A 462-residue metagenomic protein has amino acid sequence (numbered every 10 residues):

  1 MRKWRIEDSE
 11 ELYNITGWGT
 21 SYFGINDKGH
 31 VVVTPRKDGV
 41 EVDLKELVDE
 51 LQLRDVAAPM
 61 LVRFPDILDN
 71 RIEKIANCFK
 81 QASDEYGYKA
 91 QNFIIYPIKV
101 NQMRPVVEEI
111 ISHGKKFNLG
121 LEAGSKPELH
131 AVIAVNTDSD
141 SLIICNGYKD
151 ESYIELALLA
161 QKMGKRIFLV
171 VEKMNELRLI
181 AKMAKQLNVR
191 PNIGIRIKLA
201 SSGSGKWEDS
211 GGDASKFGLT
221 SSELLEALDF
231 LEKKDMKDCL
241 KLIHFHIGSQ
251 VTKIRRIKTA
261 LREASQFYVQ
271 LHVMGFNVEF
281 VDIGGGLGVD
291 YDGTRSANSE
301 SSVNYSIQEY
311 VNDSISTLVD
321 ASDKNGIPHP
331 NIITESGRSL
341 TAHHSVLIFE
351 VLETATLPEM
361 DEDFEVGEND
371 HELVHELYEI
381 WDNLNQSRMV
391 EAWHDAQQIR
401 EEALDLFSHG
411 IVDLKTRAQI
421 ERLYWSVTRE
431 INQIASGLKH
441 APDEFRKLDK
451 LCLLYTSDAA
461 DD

Functional and structural regions predicted by a protein language model:
M1-A57: Conserved, well-structured core domains of diverse proteins
K28, V32-D38, V48-A90, Y96-P97: Low-complexity, highly charged intrinsically disordered N-terminal segments that act as targeting/localization
Y86-F280, V289, Y305-E309: Active-site-proximal beta-alpha core segment in soluble small-molecule metabolic enzymes
E172-N175, Y310-L318, I332: Phosphate/diphosphate-binding loops
H244-H246, F280-G288, P328-H344: A glycine-rich phosphate-binding loop feature that marks nucleotide/adenosyl-phosphate handling sites
V251-T259, D290-I307, S339-T354: Short glycine/threonine-rich loop-to-helix capping motif typified by GTGT followed within a few residues by an Asp-Pro
N369-L453: Hard-cation-handling environments
Y455-D462: Conserved small/polar residues in nucleotide/adenosyl-binding loops
